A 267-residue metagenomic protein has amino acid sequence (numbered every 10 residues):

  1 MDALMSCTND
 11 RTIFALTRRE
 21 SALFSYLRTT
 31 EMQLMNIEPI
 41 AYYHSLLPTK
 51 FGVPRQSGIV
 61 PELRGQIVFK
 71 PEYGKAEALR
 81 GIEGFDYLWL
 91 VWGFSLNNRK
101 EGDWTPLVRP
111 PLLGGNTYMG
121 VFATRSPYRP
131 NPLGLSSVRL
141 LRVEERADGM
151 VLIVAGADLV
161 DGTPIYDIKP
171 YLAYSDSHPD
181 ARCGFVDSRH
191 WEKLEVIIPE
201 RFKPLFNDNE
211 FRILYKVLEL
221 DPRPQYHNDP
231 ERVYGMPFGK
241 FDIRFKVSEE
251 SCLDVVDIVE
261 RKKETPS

Functional and structural regions predicted by a protein language model:
F14, F24-Y26: Aromatic (phenylalanine/tyrosine) cluster motif
M32-A78, I82-G84, Y171-V217, Q225-Y226 (+2 more regions): Arg/Lys-rich, positively charged N-terminal/basic patches that mediate binding to nucleic acids
Q33-I40, Y128-V138, G239: Short coil-to-beta-strand transition motifs
P48, V143-G149, L159: Short, conserved beta-turn/loop elements at beta-strand boundaries and strand-helix junctions
R80-G134, Y226-P230: Active-site-adjacent substructure of cysteine-protease-like catalytic cores
A147-A157, D254-D257: Short, solvent-exposed secondary-structure boundary/capping segments
S248-S267: Enriched for short, Lys/Arg-rich terminal
